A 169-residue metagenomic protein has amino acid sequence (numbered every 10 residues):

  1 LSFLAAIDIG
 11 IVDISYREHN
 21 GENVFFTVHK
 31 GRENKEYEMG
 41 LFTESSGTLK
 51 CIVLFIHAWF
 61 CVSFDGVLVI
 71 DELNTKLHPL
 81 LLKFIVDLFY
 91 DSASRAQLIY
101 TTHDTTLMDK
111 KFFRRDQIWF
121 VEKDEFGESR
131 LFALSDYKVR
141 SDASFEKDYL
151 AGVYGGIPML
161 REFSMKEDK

Functional and structural regions predicted by a protein language model:
L1-V53, W59, S63, G152-L160 (+1 more regions): Phosphate-coordinating catalytic segments in nucleotide- and nucleic-acid-processing enzymes
T27-G31, F84-K169: C-terminal lobe/lid and adjacent interdomain/linker elements of RecA-like ASCE P-loop ATPase modules
L54, L81: Motif I (Walker A/P-loop) of helicase-class P-loop NTPases
V67-L68: Hydrophobic "anchor" residues on beta-strands that sit immediately upstream of conserved functional sites
D71-L73: Walker B catalytic acidic pair
T75-P79: Conserved D-loop-proximal element of ABC-family nucleotide-binding domains
